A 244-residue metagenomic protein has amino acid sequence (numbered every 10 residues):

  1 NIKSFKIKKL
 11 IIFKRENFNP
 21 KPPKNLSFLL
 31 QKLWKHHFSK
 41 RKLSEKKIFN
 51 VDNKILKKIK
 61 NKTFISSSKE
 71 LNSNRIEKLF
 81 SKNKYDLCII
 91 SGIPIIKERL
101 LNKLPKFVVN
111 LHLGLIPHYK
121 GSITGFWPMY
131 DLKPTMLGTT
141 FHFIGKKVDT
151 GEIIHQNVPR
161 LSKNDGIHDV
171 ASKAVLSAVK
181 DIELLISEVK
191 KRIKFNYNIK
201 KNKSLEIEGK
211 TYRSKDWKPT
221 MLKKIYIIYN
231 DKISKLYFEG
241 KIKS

Functional and structural regions predicted by a protein language model:
N1-S244: One-carbon transfer enzymes
